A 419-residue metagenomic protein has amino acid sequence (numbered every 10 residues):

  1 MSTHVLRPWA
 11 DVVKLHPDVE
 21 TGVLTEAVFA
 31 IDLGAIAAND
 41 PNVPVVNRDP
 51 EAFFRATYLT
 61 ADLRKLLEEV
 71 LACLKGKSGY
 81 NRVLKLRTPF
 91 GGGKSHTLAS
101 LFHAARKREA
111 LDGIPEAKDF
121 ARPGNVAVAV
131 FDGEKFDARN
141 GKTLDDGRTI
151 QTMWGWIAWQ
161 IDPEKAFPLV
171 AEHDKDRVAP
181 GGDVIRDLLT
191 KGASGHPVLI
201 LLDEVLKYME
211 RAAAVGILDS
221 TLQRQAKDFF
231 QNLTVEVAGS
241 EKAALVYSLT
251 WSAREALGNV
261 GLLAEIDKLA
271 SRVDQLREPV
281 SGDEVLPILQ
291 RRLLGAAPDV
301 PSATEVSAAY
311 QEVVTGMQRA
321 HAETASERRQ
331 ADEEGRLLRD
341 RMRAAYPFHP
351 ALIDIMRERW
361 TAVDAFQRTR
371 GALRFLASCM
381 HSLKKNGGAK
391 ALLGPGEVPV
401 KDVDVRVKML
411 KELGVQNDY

Functional and structural regions predicted by a protein language model:
M1-G92, A99, A105, E265-Q275 (+2 more regions): Walker A/P-loop-proximal flanking segment of P-loop NTPase domains
V46-N47, F53, A105-K118, G216 (+6 more regions): Phosphate-handling catalytic cores of nucleic-acid transaction enzymes
T57, A138, K142-T149, A213-R224: Flexible beta-alpha connector loops of hexameric P-loop NTPases
L84-P89, T97-V184, P279, D283-L289: P-loop NTPase motor core
F131, L199-D203, D228-N232, K242-W251: Structural recognition of the conserved hydrophobic beta-strand(s) that form the central parallel beta-sheet of P-loop
Q160, V184-S194, D219-L245, D267-L276: Substrate-engagement module of ASCE P-loop NTPases
A193-Q223: Conserved P-loop NTPase "ATPase switch" module shared by AAA+ and STAND
P197, A214-V215, A244, V300-Y419: C-terminal helical "lid" subdomain and adjoining coupling/linker elements of P-loop NTPases
